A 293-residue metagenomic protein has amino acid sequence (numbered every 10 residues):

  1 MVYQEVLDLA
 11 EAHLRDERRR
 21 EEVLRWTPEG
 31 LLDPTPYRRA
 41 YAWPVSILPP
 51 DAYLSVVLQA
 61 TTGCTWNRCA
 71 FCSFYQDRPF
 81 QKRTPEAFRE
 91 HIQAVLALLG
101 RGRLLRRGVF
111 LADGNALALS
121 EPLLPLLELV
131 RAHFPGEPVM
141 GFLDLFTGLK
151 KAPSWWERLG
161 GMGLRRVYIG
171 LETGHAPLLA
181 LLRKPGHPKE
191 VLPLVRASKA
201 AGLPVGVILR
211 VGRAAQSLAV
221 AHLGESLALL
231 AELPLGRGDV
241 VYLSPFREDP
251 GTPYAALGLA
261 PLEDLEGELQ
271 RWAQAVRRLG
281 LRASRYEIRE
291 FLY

Functional and structural regions predicted by a protein language model:
V2-L58, R68, Q76, L99-L104 (+2 more regions): N-terminal [4Fe-4S]-dependent radical SAM core
C64, C69-C72: Short cysteine clusters
Y75-H91, V95-E121, R131-K151, L164-V191 (+2 more regions): Core AdoMet radical
P85-V95, P122-E128, H187-V191, V220-L229 (+1 more regions): Well-ordered, non-membrane alpha-helical segments in soluble/globular domains
L96, L127-R131, E157-G160, V195-K199 (+1 more regions): Surface-exposed amphipathic alpha-helices with a cationic face
S120-E128, L149-L159, A219: Distinct, well-ordered alpha-helical segments
L123-K150, R271-Y293: Mobile, glycine- and charge-enriched loop segments and immediately flanking short secondary-structure elements within
R166-Y168, K189-T252, L269-S284: Conserved C-terminal portion of the radical SAM core fold that forms the substrate/S-adenosylmethionine-binding
